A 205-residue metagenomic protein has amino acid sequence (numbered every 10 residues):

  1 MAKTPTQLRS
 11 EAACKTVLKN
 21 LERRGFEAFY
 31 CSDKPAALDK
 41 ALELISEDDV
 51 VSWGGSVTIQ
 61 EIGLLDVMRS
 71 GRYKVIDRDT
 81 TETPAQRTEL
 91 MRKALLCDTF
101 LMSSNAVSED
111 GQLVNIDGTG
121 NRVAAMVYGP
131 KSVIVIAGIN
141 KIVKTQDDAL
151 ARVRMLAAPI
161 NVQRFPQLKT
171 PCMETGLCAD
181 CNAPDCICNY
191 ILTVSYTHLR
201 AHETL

Functional and structural regions predicted by a protein language model:
A2-N20, V162-K169: Iron-sulfur (Fe-S) cluster-binding modules
S10-M91, L96-F100: N-terminal active-site beta-alpha-beta segment that forms phosphate/nucleotide-binding and substrate-recognition loops
N20, R24, L44, G71 (+3 more regions): Change "in soluble alpha/beta enzymes" to "in soluble alpha/beta proteins
R24-K34, L38-K40, W53, P171-Y196: Metallocofactor- and cofactor-centric catalytic cores in central/energy metabolism, strongly enriched
V50-V51, P130-V135, E203: Hydrophobic beta-strand segments of well-ordered beta-sheets in folded domains
V75-T83, N161-T170: A generic structural motif
R92-S132, I136-K169: Long, charge-patterned amphipathic alpha-helical coiled-coil/hairpin "stalk" segments used as oligomerization
T197-T204: Conserved small/polar residues in nucleotide/adenosyl-binding loops
